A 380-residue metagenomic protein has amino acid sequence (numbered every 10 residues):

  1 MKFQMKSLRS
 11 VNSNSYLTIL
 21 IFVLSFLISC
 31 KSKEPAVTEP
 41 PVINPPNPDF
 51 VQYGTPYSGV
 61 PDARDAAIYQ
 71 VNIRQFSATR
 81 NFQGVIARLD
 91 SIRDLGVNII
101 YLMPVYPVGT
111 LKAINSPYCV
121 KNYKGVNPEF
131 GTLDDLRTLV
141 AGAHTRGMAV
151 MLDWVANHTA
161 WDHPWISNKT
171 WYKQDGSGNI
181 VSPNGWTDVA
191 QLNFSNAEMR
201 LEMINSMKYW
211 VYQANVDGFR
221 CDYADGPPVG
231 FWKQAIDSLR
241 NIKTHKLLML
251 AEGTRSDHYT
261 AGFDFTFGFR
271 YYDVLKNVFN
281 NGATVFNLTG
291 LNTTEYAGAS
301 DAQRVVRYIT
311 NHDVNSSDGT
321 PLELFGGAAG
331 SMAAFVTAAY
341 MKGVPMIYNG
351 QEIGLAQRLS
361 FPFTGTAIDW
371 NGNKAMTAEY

Functional and structural regions predicted by a protein language model:
M1-S13: N-terminal secretory signal peptides that target proteins for export/translocation
T18-L27: Bacterial N-terminal signal peptides
L27-Y53, Y57: Bacterial Sec-dependent N-terminal signal peptides
I43-Q52, A141, N205-S206, Y212 (+4 more regions): Active-site-proximal helices and loops of the catalytic beta/alpha 8
N47-I99, M103-A214, Q234-T244, L248 (+1 more regions): Substrate-binding/active-site clefts of carbohydrate-active enzymes
I99, D217-G218, M346: Residues at the N-termini of beta-strands
M151, G218-A224: Short catalytic-loop micro-motif centered on adjacent basic/acidic residues
I347-I353: Short acidic/histidine-rich active-site segments
